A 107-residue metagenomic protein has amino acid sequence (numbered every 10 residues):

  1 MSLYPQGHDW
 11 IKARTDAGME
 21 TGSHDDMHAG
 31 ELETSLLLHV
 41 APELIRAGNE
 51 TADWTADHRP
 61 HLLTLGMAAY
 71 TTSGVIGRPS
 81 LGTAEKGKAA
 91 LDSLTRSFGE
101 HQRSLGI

Functional and structural regions predicted by a protein language model:
M1-I107: Extended, histidine- and acidic-residue-enriched regions that form the cofactor-binding/catalytic faces
